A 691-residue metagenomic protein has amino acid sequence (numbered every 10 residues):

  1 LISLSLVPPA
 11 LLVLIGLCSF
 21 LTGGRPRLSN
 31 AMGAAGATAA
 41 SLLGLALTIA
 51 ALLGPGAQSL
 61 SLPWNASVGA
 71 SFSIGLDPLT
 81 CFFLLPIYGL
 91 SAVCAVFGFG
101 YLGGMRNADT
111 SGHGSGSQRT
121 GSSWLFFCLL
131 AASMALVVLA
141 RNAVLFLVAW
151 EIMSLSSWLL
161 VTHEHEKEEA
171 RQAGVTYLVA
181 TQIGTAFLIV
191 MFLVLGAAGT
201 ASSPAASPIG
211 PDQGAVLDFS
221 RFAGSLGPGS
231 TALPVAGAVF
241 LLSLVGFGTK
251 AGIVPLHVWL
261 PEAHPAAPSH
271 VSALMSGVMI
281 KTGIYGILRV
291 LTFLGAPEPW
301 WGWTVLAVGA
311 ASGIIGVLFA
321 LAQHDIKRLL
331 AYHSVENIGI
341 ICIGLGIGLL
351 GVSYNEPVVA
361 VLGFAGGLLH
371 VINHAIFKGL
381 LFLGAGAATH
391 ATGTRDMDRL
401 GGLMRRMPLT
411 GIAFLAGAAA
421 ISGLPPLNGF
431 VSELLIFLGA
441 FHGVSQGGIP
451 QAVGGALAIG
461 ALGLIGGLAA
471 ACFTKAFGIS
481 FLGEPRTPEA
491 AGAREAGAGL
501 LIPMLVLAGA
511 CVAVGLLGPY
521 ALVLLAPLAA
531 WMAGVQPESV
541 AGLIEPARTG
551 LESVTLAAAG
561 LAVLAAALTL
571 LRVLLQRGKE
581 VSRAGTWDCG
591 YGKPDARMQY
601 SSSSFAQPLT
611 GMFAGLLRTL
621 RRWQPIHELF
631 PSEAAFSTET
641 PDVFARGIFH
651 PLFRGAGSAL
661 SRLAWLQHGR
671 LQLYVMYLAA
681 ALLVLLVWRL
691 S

Functional and structural regions predicted by a protein language model:
L1-L6, L17-L125, G199-T231, P527 (+1 more regions): Transmembrane helix-loop-helix hairpins at membrane boundaries of multipass inner-membrane proteins
V7-R25, V245-G248, G252, G313: N-terminal signal-anchor/start-transfer transmembrane helix
V13-L17, A37-T48, S91-A92, F192 (+3 more regions): Hydrophobic core of alpha-helical transmembrane segments in multi-pass integral membrane proteins
F20-G24, L45-P55, A92-L102, L139-N142 (+8 more regions): Transmembrane helix-loop junctions and nearby membrane-interface residues
A35-I49, Q182-V194, F414-P426, P503-L524: Hydrophobic alpha-helical membrane-insertion segments
S73-Y88, G227-F247, P450-G466, G542-A566: Hydrophobic alpha-helical transmembrane segments
V93-N107, G121-F146, S156-E495: Hydrophobic transmembrane alpha-helices and their helix-loop junctions in integral membrane proteins
Y520-V563, L571-S691: Aromatic-capped, Gly/Pro-kinked transmembrane alpha-helices
